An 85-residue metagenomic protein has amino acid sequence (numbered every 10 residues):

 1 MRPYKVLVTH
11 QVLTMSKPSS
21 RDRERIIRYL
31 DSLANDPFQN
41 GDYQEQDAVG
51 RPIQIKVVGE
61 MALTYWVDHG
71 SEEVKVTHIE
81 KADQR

Functional and structural regions predicted by a protein language model:
M1-K5, T14, P18-I27, I55-R85: Enriched for short, Lys/Arg-rich terminal
D31-V57: A short, surface-exposed loop/turn module that caps and links secondary-structure elements
